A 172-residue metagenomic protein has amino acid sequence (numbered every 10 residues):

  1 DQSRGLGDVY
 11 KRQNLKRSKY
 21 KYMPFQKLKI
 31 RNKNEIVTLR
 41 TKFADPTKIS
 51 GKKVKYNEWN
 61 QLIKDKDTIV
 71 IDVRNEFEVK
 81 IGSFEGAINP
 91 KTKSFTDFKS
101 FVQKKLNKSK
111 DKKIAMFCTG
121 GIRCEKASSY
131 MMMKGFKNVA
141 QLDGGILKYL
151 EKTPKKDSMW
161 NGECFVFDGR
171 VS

Functional and structural regions predicted by a protein language model:
D1-Y10: Single conserved hydrophobic/aromatic residue that forms the stacking wall/gate of nucleotide- or nucleobase-binding
K11-I69, R74-G82, D168-S172: Flexible, polar/low-complexity N-terminal or interdomain linker segments that lie immediately upstream of folded
T41-K42, K80-E85, K99-V102, K126-Y130: A short secondary-structure junction signal
N57-K64, T68, E85-I114, K156: Helix-loop module immediately N-terminal to the HCX5R catalytic loop in PTP-like cysteine phosphatase domains
S100-D111, K126-S172: Cysteine-dependent PTP/DSP-like catalytic domain, specifically the C-terminal lobe
F117: Short, surface-exposed ligand- or partner-binding patches at beta-edge/loop junctions that are enriched in aromatics
R123: Hydrophobic/small residue at the entry helix of a nucleotide-binding pocket
